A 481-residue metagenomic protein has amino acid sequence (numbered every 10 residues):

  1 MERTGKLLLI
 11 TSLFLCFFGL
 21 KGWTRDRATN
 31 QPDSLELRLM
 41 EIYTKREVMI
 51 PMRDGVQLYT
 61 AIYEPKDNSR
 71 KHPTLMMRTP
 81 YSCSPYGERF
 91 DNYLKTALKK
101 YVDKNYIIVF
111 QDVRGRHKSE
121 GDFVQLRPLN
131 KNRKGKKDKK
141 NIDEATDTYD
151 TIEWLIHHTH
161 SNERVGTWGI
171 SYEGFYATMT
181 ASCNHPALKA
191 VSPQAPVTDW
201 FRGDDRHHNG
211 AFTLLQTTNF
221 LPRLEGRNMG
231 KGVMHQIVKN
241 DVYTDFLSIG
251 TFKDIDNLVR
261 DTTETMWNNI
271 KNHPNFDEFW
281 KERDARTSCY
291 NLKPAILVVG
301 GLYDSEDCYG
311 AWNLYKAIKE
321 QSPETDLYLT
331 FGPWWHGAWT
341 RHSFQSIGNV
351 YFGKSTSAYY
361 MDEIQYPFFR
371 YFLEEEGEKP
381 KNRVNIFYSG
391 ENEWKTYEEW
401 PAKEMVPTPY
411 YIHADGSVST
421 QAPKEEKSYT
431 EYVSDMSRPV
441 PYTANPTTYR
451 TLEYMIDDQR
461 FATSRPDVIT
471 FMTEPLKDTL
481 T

Functional and structural regions predicted by a protein language model:
P32-N68, K136, I469-D478: N-terminal cap/lid segment of alpha/beta-hydrolase-fold proteins
R70-H157, H342-F352: Cap/lid segment of the alpha/beta-hydrolase catalytic domain
D91-L94, D103, Q125-K134, D138-N141 (+2 more regions): Accessory cap/linker subdomain of secreted extracellular hydrolases
T159-S171: Alpha/beta-hydrolase fold nucleophile elbow
G169-M179: Glycine-rich nucleophile elbow surrounding the catalytic serine of serine-hydrolase chemistry
I237-V238, L247-K253, S346-T481: C-terminal, loop-rich substrate-recognition/catalytic regions characterized by aromatic stacking residues
L292, V298-G300: Short beta-strand/loop motif that positions the catalytic acidic residue of the alpha/beta-hydrolase fold
S305-W312: Conserved alpha/beta-hydrolase "acid-adjacent" motif
